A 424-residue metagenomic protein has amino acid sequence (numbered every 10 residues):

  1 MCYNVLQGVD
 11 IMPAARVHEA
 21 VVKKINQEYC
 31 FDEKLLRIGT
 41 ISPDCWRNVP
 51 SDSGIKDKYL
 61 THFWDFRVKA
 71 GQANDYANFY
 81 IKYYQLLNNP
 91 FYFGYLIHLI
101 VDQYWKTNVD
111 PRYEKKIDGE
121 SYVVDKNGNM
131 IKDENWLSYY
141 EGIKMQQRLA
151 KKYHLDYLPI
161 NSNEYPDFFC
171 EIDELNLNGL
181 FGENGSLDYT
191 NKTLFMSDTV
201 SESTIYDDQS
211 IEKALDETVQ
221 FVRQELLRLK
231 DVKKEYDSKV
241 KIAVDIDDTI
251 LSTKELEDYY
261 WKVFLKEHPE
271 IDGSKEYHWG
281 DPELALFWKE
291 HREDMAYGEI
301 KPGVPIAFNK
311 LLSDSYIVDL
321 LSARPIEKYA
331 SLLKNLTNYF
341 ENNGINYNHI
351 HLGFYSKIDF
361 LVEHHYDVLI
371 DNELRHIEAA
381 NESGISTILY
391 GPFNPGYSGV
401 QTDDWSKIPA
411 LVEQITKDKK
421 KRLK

Functional and structural regions predicted by a protein language model:
C2-Y236: N-terminal leader/auxiliary helical segments
K234-R292: Active-site neighborhood of HAD-like aspartate-dependent phosphohydrolases
D245, L321-A323, I370, Y390: Short hydrophobic segments within beta-strands
K289-L320, K328-K334: Short, acidic loop-to-helix structural element flanking the phosphoryl-transfer center in phosphate-processing enzymes
N309-S313, E341, N381: Anion (oxyanion) recognition and catalysis
R324-V368, L374-E378: Substrate-recognition "cap/lid" segment bordering the active-site pocket of phosphatases
N338-I350, G399-K420: Structural recognition of alpha->loop->beta junctions
V368-S406: Acidic, Mg2+-coordinating phosphoryl-transfer loop and its flanking beta/alpha structural elements, shared across
